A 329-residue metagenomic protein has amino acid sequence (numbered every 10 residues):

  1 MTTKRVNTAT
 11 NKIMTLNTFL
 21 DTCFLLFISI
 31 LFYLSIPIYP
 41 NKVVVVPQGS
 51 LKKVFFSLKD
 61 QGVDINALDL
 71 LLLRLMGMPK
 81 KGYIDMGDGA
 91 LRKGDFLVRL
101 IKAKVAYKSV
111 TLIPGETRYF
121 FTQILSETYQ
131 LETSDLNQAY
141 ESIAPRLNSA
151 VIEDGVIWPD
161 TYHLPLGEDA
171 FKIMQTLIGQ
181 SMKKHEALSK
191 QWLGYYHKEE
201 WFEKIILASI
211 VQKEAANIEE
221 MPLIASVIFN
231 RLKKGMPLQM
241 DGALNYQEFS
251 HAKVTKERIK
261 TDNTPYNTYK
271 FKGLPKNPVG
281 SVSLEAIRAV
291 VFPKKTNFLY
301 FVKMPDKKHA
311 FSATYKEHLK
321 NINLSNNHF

Functional and structural regions predicted by a protein language model:
M1-M14: N-terminal Lys/Arg-rich, disordered targeting/topogenic segments
M14-T18, H318: Hydrophobic, aromatic-rich alpha-helical transmembrane segments and their membrane-interface anchor motifs
N17-L34: Hydrophobic membrane-insertion alpha-helices, especially the h-region of bacterial N-terminal signal peptides
F27, I36-A187: Signal peptide-directed extracytoplasmic domains
E127-L131, A144-F329: Bacterial extracytoplasmic/cell-wall-associated proteins, especially those involved in peptidoglycan
